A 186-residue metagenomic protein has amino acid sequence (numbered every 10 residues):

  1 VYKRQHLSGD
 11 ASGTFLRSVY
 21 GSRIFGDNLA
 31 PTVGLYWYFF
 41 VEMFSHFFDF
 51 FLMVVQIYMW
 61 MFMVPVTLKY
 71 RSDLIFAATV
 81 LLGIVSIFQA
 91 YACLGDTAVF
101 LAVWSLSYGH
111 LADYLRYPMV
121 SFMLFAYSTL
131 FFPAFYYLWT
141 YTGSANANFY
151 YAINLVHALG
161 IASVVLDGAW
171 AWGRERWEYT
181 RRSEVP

Functional and structural regions predicted by a protein language model:
K3-S12, V54-P186: Multi-pass membrane glycosyltransferase architecture that uses lipid-linked
K3-Y70: Membrane-lumen/periplasm interface segments of specific transmembrane helices in polyprenyl phosphate-linked
